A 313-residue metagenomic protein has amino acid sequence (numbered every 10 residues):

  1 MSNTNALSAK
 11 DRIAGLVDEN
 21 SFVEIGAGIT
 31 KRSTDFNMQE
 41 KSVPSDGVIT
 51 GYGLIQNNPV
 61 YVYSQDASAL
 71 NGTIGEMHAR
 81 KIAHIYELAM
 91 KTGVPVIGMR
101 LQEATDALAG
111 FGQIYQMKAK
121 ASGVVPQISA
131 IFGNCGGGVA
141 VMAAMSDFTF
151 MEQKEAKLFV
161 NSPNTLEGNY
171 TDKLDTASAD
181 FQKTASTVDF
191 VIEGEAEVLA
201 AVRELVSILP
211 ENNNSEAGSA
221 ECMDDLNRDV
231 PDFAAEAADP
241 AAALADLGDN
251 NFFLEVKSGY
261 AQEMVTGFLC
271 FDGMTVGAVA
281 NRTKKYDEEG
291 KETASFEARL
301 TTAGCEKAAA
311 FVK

Functional and structural regions predicted by a protein language model:
M1-I128, N134, V139-V141, M145-A156 (+1 more regions): Terminal-region recognition feature
L108, E167-Y170: Short, hinge-like loop/turn segments at secondary-structure boundaries
A156-N161, T165-G168: Short gly/pro/ser/thr-enriched loop/turn and capping motifs at secondary-structure boundaries
